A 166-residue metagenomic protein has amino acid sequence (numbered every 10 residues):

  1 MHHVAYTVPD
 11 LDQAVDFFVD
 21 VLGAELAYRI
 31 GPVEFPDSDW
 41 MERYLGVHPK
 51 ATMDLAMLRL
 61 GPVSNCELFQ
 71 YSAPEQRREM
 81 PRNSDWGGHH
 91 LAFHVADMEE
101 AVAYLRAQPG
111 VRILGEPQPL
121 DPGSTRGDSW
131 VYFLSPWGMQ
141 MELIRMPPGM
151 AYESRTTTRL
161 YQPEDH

Functional and structural regions predicted by a protein language model:
M1, V8, L55-L58, V63-F69 (+2 more regions): Short, structured motif recognition centered on aromatic/hydrophobic residues
A5, E25, R59, P74-E75 (+2 more regions): Surface-exposed interaction/gating patches
Y6, R29, C66, F93-H166: Vicinal oxygen chelate
T7-V63, E100, A107, S124-R126 (+1 more regions): Core segments of cupin and vicinal oxygen chelate
P36-W40, E75-E79, D121, A151-Y152: A short, acidic/glycine-rich surface segment
V47, P81-N83: Short consensus segments that form the blades of beta-propeller domains, in both extracellular/periplasmic
N83-G88, T125: Short glycine-enriched loop/turn motifs at secondary-structure junctions
